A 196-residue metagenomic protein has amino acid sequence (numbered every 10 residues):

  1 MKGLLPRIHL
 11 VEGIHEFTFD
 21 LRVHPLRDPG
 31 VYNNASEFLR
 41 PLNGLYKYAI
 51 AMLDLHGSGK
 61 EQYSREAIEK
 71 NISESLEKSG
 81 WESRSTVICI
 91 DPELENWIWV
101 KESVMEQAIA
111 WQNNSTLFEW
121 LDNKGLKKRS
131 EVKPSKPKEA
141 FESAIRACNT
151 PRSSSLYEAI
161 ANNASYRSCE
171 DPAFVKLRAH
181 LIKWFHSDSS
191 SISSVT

Functional and structural regions predicted by a protein language model:
K2-R22, P29, N34-T196: C-terminal accessory helical subdomains adjacent to catalytic cores in phosphodiester- and nucleotide-handling enzymes
